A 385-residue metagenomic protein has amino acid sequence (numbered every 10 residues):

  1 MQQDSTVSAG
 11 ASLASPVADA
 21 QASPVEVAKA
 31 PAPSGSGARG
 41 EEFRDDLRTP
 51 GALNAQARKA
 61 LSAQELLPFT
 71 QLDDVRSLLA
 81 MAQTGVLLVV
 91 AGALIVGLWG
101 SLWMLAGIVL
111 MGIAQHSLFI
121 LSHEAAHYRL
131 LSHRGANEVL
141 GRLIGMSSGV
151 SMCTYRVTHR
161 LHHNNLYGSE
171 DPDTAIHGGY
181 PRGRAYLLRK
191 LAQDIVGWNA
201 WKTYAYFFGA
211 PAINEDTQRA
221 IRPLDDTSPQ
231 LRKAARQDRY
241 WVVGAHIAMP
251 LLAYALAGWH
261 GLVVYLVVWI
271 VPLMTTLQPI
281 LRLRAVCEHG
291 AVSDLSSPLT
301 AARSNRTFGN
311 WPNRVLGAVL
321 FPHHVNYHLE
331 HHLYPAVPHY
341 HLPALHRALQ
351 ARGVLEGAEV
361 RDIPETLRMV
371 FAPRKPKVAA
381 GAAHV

Functional and structural regions predicted by a protein language model:
M1-G112, M146-V267, H339-V385: Non-catalytic, topology-defining segments of multipass membrane proteins
A91, A126, L130-L131, S296 (+1 more regions): Active-site-flanking alpha-helical
I95-L121, V139, L143-C153, V271-Q278 (+1 more regions): Membrane-embedded alpha-helical segments that form the functional core of polytopic membrane enzymes, especially those
G112-S122, S151, Y155, N199-T203 (+1 more regions): Transmembrane alpha-helical segments that form the membrane-embedded catalytic/substrate-channel core of multi-pass
L118-H127, Y155-Y167, R284-S293, F321-V337: Histidine-centered catalytic micro-motifs
L121-V139, Y167-G178: Aspartate-rich (DDxxD/NDxxD/DxxxD) Mg2+/diphosphate-binding motifs and their adjoining helix-loop segments
E138-I144, L295-F308: Membrane-cytosol interface motif
S228-P229, A302-V319: Cytosolic juxtamembrane regulatory segments of multi-pass membrane proteins
